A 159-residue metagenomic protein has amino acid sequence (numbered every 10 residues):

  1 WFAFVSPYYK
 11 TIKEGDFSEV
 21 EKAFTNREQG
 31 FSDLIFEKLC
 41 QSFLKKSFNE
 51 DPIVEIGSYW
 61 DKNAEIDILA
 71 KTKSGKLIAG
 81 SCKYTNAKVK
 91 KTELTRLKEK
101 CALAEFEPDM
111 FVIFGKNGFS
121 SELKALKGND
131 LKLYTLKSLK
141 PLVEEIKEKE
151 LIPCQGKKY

Functional and structural regions predicted by a protein language model:
W1-E65: Accessory nucleic acid-recognition modules appended to NTPase machines
L44, I66-A70, S74-A87, L97 (+1 more regions): Conserved catalytic cores of phosphodiester-cleaving nucleases, focusing on short active-site segments
N49-Y59, K76-V89: Acidic/glycine-enriched edge-of-secondary-structure segments
V54, P108-M110: Residue-level recognition of the N-termini of beta-strands and the immediately preceding loop/turn
T85-K98, S121-L123: Active-site-adjacent loop/helix micro-motif of nuclease/hydrolase catalytic cores
E99-P108: Arginine/glycine-rich "motif VI" loop of SF2 helicases in the C-terminal RecA-like domain
V112-Y159: Domain-level recognition of nuclease-like catalytic cores that cleave nucleotide substrates
